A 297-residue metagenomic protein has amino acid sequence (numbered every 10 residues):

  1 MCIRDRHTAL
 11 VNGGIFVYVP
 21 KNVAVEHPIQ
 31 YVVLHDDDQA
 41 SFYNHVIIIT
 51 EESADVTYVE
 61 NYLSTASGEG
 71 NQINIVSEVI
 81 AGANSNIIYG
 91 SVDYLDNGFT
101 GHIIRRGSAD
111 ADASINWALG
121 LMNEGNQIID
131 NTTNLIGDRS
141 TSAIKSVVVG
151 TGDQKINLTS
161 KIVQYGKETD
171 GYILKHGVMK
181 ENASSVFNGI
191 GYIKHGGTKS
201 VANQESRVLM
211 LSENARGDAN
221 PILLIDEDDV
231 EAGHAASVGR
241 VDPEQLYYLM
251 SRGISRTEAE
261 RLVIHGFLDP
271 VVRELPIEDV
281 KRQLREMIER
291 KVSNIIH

Functional and structural regions predicted by a protein language model:
R4-I254, L268, V272-H297: Conserved beta-strand/loop scaffold segments within soluble protein domains that form the structured core and edges
